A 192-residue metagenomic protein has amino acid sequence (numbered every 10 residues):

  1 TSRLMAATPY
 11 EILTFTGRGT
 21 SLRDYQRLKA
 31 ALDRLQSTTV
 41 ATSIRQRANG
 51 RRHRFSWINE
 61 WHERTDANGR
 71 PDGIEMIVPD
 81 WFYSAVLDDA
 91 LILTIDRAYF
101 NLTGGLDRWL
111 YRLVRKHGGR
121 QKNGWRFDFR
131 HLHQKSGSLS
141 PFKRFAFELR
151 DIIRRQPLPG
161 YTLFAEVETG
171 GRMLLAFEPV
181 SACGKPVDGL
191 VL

Functional and structural regions predicted by a protein language model:
T1-L192: Charged, alpha-helix-forming regions
